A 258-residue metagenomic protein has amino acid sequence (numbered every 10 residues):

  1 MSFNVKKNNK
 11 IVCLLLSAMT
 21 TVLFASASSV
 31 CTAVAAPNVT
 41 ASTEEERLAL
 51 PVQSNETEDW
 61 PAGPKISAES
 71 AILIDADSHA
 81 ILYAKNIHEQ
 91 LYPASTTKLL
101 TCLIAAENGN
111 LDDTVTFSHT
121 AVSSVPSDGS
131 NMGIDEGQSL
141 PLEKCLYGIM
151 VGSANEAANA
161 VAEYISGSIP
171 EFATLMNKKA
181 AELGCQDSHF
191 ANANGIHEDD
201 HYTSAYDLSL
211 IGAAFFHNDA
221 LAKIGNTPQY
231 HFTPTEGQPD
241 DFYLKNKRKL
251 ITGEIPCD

Functional and structural regions predicted by a protein language model:
M1-K7: N-terminal Lys/Arg-rich, disordered targeting/topogenic segments
V5, S26, K85, I149 (+4 more regions): Intrinsically disordered, low-complexity regions enriched in small/polar residues
K7-T32: Sec-dependent N-terminal signal peptides of Gram-positive bacterial secreted proteins and lipoproteins
V12, L16-T20, K98, Y243 (+1 more regions): An N-terminal domain-start capping segment
V12-C13, E143, A222: Alpha-helical transmembrane segments of integral membrane proteins
C31-Y206, L210-D219: Active-site-adjacent loops and short helices of periplasmic peptidoglycan-processing enzymes
C185-Q186, H197-Y202, Y206-D258: Domain-terminus/edge residues, biased toward the C-terminal soluble/receptor-binding domains of extracytoplasmic
